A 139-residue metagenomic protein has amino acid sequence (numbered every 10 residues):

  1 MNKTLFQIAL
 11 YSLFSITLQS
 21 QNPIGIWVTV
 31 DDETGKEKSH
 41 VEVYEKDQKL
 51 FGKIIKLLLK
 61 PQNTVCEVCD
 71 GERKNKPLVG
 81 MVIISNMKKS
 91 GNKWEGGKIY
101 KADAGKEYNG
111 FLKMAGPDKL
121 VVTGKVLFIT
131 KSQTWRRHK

Functional and structural regions predicted by a protein language model:
M1-N22: Bacterial Sec-dependent N-terminal signal peptides
Q21-I26, S90-G97, D118-V121: Short, hydrophobic/aromatic-rich segments at coil-to-beta transitions
N22-K36, Q133-K139: K/E-rich alpha-helical interaction surfaces of small helical-bundle regulatory domains
I26-V28, E42, K53, F111 (+1 more regions): Residues located in well-ordered beta-strands
D31, K36-Y100, E107: Central antiparallel beta-sheet cores of small beta-barrel/beta-sandwich binding domains
Y44, K88, K113-M114, R136: Well-ordered beta-strand positions
A104, N109-L112, K119-K131: Short, exposed beta-strand-loop hairpins at the edges of beta-sheets in extracellular/periplasmic proteins
